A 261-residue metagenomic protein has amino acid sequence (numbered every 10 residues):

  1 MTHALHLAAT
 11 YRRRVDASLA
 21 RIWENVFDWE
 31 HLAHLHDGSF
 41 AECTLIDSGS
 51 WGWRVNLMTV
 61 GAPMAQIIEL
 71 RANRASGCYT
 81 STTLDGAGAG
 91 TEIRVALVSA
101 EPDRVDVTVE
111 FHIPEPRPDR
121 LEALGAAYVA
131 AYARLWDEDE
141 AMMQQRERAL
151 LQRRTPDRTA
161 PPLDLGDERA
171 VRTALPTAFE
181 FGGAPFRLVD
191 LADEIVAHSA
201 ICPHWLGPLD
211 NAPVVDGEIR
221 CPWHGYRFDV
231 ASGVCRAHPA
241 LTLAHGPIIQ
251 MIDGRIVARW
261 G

Functional and structural regions predicted by a protein language model:
M1-G49: Hydrophobic ligand-binding cavity/cleft-lining segments
L5, R14, T59-P63, N73-S76 (+2 more regions): Short helix-coil boundary/hinge micro-motifs
L7, D47-G49, R74, S99-D103 (+2 more regions): Residue-level recognition of beta-strand termini and adjacent short loop/turns
A20-R21, H31-F40, A133-D216, D229-V230 (+1 more regions): N-terminal pre-ligand scaffold of iron-sulfur
S39-C43, T59-P102: Hydrophobic-ligand binding "helix-grip"
G49-V55, R74-S81, R172-A178: Short, hydrophobic/aromatic-rich segments at coil-to-beta transitions
T82-A131, A258: Beta-strand/loop substructures that line and gate deep hydrophobic ligand-binding cavities in soluble
C202, C221-H224: Short cysteine clusters
